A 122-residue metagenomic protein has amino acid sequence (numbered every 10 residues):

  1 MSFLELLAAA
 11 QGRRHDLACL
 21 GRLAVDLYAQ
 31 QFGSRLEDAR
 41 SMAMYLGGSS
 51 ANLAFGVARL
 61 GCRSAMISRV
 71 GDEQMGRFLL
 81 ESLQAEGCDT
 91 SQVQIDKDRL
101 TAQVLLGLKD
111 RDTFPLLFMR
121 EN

Functional and structural regions predicted by a protein language model:
M1-R35: Positively charged, low-complexity intrinsically disordered leader regions
D26-A29, N52-L60, S64: Beta-barrel outer-membrane channel/assembly domains of diderm bacteria
G33, G47, F55: N-terminal glycine-/serine-/threonine-rich phosphate-binding loop
E37-G47: Short pre-catalytic strand/loop immediately N-terminal to key active-site residues, enriched for Gly-Thr
L46-S50, M75: Conserved donor sugar-nucleotide recognition element shared by glycan-biosynthetic enzymes
S49-N52, L100-T101: Short glycine/serine/threonine-rich phosphate/pyrophosphate-binding segments that cradle anionic phosphate groups
R63, I67-N122: Conserved N-terminal subdomain of the carbohydrate kinase-like
